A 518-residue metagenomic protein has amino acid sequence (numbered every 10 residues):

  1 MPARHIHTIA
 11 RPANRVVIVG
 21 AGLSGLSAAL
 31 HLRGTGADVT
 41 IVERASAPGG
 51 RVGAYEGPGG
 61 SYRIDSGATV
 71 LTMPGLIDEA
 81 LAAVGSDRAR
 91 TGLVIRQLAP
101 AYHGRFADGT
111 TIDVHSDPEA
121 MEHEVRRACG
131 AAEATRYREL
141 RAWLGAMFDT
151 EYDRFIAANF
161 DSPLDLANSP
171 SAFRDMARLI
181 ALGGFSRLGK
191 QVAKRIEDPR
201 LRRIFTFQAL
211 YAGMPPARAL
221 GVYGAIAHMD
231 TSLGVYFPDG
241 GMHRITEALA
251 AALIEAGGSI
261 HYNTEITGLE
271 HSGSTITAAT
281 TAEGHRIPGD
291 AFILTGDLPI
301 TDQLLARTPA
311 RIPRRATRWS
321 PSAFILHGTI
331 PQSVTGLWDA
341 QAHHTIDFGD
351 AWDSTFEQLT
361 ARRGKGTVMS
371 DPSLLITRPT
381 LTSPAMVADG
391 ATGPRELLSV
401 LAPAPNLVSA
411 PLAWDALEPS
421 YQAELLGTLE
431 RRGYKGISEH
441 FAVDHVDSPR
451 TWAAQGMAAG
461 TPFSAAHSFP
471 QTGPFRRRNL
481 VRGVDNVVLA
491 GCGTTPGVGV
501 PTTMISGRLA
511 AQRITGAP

Functional and structural regions predicted by a protein language model:
M1-V16, G34-T35, S468-T472: Extreme N-terminal leader/targeting segments of oxidoreductases
A10-D153: N-terminal glycine-rich phosphate/pyrophosphate-binding loop and immediately adjacent elements
A68, C492-T515: A conserved FAD-binding loop/helix module that cradles the flavin
A107-R218: Rossmann-like flavin
D198-A212, M369-L375, K435-P496: A glycine-rich dinucleotide-binding beta-alpha-beta segment and adjacent secondary-structure elements that constitute
A225-I276: Helical element adjacent to the flavin cofactor pocket in flavoenzyme catalytic cores
T267-G390: Mid-domain catalytic core of redox enzymes that form a hydrophobic substrate pocket/lid adjacent to a catalytic redox
L375-H467: FAD-dependent oxidoreductase catalytic-site/capping-region signature
